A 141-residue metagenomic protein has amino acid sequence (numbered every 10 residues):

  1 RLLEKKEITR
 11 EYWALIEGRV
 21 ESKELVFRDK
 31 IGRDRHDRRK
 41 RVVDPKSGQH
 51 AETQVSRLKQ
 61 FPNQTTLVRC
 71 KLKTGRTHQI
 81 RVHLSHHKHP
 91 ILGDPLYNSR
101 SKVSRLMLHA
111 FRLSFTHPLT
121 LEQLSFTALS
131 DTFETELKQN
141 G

Functional and structural regions predicted by a protein language model:
R1-G141: RNA pseudouridine synthases
